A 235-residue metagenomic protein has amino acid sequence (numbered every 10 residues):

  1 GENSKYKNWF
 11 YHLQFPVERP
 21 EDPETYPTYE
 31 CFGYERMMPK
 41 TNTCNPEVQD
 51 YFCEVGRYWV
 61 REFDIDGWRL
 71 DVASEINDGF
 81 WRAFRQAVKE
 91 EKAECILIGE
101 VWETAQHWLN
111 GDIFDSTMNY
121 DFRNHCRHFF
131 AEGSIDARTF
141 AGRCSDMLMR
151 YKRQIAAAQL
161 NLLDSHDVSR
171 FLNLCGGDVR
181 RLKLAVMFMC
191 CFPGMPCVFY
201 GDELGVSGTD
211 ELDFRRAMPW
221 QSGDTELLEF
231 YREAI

Functional and structural regions predicted by a protein language model:
G1-R57, E62, F84-A87, H107: Substrate-binding/active-site clefts of carbohydrate-active enzymes
E2-N3, R61, D71-Q154, F188 (+1 more regions): Active-site-proximal helices and loops of the catalytic beta/alpha 8
Y34-Q49, D66-E75, H125-I135, S169-G177 (+1 more regions): The substrate-binding groove and active-site-proximal loops of carbohydrate-active enzymes, especially glycoside
M37, R153-G177, D213: Active-site clefts of carbohydrate-active enzymes
Y51-D78, N161-S165: Active-site groove signature of glycoside hydrolases
I65-G67, K92-C95, P193-P196: Loop/turn elements at helix/coil->beta-strand transitions in domains of secreted/extracellular proteins
R180-G194: Short, hydrophobic/aliphatic alpha-helical segments
V198-L204: Short acidic/histidine-rich active-site segments
